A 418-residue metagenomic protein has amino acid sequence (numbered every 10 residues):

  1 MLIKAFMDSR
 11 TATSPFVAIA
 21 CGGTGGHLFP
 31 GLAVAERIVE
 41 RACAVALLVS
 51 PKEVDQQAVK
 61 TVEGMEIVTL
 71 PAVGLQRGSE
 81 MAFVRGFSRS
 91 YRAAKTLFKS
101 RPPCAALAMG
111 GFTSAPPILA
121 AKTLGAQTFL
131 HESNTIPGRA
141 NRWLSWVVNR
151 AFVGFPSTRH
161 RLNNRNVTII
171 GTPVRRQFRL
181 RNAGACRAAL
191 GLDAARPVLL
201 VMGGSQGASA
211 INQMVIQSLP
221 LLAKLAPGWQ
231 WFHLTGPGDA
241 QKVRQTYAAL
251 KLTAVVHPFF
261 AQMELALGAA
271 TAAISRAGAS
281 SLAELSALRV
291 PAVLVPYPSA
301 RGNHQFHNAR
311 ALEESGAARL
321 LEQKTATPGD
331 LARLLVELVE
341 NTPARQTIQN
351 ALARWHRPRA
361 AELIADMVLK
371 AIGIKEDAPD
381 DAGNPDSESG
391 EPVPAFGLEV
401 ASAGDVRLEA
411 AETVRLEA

Functional and structural regions predicted by a protein language model:
K4, R357-G390, P394-A401, R415-E417: C-terminal alpha-helical cap of glycosyltransferases
S14-G22, R41-G86, I170, P237-D239 (+1 more regions): Conserved nucleotide-sugar phosphate-binding/catalytic loop shared by glycosyltransferases and other
H27-I38: Short amphipathic alpha-helix
E53-E63, G78, G184-A188, L192-A273 (+7 more regions): Donor-nucleotide binding loops and adjacent catalytic segments primarily of GT-B fold Leloir glycosyltransferases
V54, M65-E66, K122-G184: Active-site-proximal region of nucleotide-activated glycan assembly enzymes, centered on histidine/acidic-rich loops
R77-A105, A115: An amphipathic, basic-hydrophobic alpha-helix
P103-A105, F260, E264, G268-A283 (+1 more regions): Acidic donor-binding loop of glycosyltransferase active sites
A344-P358: A short, well-ordered alpha-helix in the C-terminal region of glycosyltransferases
